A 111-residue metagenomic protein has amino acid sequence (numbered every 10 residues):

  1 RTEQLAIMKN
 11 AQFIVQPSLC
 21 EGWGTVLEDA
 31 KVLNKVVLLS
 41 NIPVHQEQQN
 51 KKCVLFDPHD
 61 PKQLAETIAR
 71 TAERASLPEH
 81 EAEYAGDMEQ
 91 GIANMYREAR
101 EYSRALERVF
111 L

Functional and structural regions predicted by a protein language model:
R1, A6-A11: Short alpha-helical donor nucleotide-sugar binding micro-motif in glycosyltransferases
L5, L27-V32, P43-E47: Short alpha-helical segment that forms part of, or immediately flanks, the ligand-binding pocket in carbohydrate-active
F13, V32, V36-L39: Short hydrophobic beta-strand element within catalytic cores of glycosyltransferases and related nucleotide-activated
L19: Aromatic "clamp/platform" in nucleotide-sugar-dependent glycosyltransferases that forms part of the donor/acceptor
V54-P61, T71-A75: Conserved acidic donor-binding segment of nucleotide-sugar-dependent glycosyltransferases
A69, I92-L111: C-terminal alpha-helical cap of glycosyltransferases
R70-Q90: Conserved donor-nucleotide binding/catalytic region of nucleotide-linked donor-dependent transferases
